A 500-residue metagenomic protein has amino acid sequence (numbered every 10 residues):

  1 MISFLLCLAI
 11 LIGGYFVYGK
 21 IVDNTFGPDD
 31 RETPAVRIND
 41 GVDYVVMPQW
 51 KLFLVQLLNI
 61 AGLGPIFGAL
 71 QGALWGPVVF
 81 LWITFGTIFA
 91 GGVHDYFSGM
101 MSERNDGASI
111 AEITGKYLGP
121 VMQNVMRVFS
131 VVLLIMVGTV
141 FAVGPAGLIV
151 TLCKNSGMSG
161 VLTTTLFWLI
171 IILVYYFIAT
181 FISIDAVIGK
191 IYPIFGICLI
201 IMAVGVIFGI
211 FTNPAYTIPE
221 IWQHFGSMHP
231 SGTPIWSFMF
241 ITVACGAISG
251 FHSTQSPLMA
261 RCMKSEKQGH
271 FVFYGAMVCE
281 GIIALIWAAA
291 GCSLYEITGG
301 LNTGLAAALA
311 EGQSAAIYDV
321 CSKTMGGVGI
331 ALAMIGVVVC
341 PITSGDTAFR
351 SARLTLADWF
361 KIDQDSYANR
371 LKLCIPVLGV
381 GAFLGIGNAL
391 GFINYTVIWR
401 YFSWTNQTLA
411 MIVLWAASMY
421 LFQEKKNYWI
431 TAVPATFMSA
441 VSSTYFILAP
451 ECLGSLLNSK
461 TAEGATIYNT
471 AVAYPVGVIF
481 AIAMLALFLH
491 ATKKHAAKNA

Functional and structural regions predicted by a protein language model:
M1-G19, G72-S102, A111, I330 (+1 more regions): Extracellular loop-to-transmembrane helix junctions
A9-G27, F129, P145-I149, T165-T212 (+2 more regions): Membrane-interface loop-to-helix entry segments
I10-I66, Q268: Membrane-interface "cap" regions at the ends of multi-pass membrane proteins
I10-L11, Y15, Q56, A90-D106 (+5 more regions): Helix-loop-helix module between adjacent transmembrane segments
I38-K51, L57, E103-L134, Y318-I330 (+2 more regions): Transmembrane-helix boundary/entry motifs in multi-pass membrane transporters
M47-G64, I207-A215, H224-W287, L332-S344: Hydrophobic, membrane-embedded alpha-helices of multi-pass small-molecule transporters
G138-S156, F167-W168, T180, L199-G226 (+2 more regions): Hydrophobic alpha-helical segments and their helix-loop junctions in multi-pass secondary transporters
I210-I221, G275-D319, A389-I393: Extracellular/periplasmic helix-exit of transmembrane alpha-helices
